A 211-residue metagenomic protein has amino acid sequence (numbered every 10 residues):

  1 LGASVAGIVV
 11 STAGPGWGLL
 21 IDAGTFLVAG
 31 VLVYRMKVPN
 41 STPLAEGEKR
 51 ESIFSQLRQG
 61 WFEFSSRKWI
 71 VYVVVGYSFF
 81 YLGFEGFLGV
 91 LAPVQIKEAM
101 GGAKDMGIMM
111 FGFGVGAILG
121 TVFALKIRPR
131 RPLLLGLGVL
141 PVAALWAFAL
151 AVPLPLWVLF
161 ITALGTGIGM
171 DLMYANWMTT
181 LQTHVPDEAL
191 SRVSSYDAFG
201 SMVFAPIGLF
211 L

Functional and structural regions predicted by a protein language model:
L1-S4, V31, A175: Mid-bilayer segments of alpha-helical transmembrane spans in multi-pass integral membrane proteins that mediate
G2-A23, P93, E98-M100, I207-L211: Transmembrane alpha-helix termini and helix-breaking/packing motifs in multi-pass membrane transporters
S4-V5, V9, L27, L57 (+1 more regions): Structural preference for long, well-ordered alpha-helical segments in enzyme cores
A6, A29, V33, F204-G208: Alpha-helical transmembrane segments and their lipid-water interface positions in multi-pass membrane proteins
P15-E51, R130: Helix-loop junctions on the cytosolic side of multi-pass membrane transporters, especially the intracellular loop
M36, T42-A45, Y72-V74, L91 (+2 more regions): Short, hydrophobic secondary-structure boundary micro-motifs
P39-V75: Juxtamembrane intracellular "pre-TM" segments in multi-pass secondary transporters
R58, S65, F79, E85 (+1 more regions): C-terminal transmembrane bundle of multi-pass solute transporters/carriers
